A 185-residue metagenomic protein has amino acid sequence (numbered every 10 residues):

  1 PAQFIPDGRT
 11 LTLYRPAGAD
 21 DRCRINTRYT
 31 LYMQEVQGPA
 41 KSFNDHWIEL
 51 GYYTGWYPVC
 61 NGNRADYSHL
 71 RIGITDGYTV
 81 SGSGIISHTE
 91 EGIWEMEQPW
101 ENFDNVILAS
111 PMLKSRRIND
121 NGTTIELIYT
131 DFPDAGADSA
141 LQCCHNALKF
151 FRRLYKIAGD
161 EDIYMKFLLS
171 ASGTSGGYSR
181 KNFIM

Functional and structural regions predicted by a protein language model:
Q3-F4, R15-A19, R24-M112: Extended, low-hydrophobicity, Ser/Thr/Pro/Gly-biased non-transmembrane segments
I5-T10: Short, solvent-exposed loop/turn segments in extracellular or other extracytoplasmic domains
L11, I93-W94, F183-I184: Hydrophobic residues embedded in beta-strands of well-ordered beta-sheets
T12-Y14, R28, L148, R152: Short, well-ordered alpha-helical packing segments
K114-M185: Juxtacatalytic substrate-recognition/specificity segment
